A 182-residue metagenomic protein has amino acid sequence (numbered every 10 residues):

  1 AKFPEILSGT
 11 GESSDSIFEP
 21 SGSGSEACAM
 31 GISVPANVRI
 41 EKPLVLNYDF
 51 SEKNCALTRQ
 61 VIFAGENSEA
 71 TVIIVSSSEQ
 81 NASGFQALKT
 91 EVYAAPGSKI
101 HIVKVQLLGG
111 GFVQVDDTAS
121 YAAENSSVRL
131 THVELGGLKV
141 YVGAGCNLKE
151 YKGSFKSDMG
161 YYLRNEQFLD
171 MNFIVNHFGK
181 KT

Functional and structural regions predicted by a protein language model:
K2-T182: Conserved beta-strand/loop scaffold segments within soluble protein domains that form the structured core and edges
